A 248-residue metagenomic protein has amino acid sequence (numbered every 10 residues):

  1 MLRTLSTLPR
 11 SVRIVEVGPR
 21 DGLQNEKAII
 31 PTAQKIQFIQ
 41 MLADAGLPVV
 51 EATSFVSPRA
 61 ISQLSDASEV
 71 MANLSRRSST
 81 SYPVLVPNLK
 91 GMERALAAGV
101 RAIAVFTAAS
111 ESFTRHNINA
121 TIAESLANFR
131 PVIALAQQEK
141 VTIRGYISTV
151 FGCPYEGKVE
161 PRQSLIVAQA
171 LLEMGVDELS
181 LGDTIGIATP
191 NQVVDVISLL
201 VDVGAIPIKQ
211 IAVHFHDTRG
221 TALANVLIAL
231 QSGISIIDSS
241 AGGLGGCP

Functional and structural regions predicted by a protein language model:
L2-K90: N-terminal capping/small domains of soluble enzymes
T4-K27, A104-N117, Q138-E156, L200-D202 (+1 more regions): N-terminal small/glycine-rich loop or linker at the start of catalytic domains across soluble metabolic enzymes
R13-D21, P48-A52, S81-V86, I103-V105 (+4 more regions): Hydrophobic faces of well-ordered beta-strands that scaffold small-molecule active sites in alpha/beta enzyme cores
I14-I36, T80-L89, T114-I122, T149-Q163 (+1 more regions): Active-site mouth loops of central-metabolism enzymes
P48-N73, T107-A120, F151-Y155, S180-N191 (+1 more regions): Glycine-rich, proline-tolerant flexible connector loops at the mouths of alpha/beta enzymes
S54-S57, M71, S75-Q137, G152-E160: Active-site beta->alpha loop and helix N-cap motifs at the rims of alpha/beta catalytic domains
A60-V84, A123-G145, I166-Q169, V193-V213: Alpha-helix-loop-beta-strand connector modules within alpha/beta enzyme cores
T184-P248: Catalytic alpha/beta core domains of metabolic enzymes, predominantly
